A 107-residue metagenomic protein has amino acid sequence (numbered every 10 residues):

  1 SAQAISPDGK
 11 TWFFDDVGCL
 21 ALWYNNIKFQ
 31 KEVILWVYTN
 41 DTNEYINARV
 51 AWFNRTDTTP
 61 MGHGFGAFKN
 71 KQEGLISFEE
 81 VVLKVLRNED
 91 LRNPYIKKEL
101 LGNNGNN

Functional and structural regions predicted by a protein language model:
S1-F13, V17-N107: Intrinsically disordered, low-complexity linkers and terminal regions that flank or interleave Cys/His-based
